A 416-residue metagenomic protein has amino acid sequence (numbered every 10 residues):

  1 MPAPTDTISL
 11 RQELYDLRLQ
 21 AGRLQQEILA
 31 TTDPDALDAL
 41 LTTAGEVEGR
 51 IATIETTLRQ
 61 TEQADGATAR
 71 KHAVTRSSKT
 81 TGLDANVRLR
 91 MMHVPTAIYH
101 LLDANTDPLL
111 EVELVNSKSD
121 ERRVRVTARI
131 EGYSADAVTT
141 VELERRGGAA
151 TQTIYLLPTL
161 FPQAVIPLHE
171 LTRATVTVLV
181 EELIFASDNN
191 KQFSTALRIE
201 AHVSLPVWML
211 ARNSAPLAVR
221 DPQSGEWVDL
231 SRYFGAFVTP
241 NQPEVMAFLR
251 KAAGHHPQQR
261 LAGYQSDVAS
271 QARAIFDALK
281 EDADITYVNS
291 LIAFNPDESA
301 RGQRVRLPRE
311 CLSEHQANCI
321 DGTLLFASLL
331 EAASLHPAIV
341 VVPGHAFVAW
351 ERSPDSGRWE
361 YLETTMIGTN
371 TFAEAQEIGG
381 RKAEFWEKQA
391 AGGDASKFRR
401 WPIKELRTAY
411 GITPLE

Functional and structural regions predicted by a protein language model:
M1-L19: Short, charge/polar-rich alpha-helical segments
I8-R11, D38, E310-A317: Short, solvent-exposed segments of well-ordered alpha helices
L10-E13, T43, L168-E170, H315: Amphipathic alpha-helix face/heptad-repeat signature
Y15-L41: Short E/K-rich amphipathic alpha-helical oligomerization segments
L24, L40-G66: Amphipathic alpha-helical coiled-coil segments
P34, I54, T61, P108-L110 (+1 more regions): Long, low-complexity, intrinsically disordered N-terminal extensions of eukaryotic proteins, enriched
A64-T75: Coiled-coil termination/hinge junctions
V74-E416: A structural boundary/capping signal
